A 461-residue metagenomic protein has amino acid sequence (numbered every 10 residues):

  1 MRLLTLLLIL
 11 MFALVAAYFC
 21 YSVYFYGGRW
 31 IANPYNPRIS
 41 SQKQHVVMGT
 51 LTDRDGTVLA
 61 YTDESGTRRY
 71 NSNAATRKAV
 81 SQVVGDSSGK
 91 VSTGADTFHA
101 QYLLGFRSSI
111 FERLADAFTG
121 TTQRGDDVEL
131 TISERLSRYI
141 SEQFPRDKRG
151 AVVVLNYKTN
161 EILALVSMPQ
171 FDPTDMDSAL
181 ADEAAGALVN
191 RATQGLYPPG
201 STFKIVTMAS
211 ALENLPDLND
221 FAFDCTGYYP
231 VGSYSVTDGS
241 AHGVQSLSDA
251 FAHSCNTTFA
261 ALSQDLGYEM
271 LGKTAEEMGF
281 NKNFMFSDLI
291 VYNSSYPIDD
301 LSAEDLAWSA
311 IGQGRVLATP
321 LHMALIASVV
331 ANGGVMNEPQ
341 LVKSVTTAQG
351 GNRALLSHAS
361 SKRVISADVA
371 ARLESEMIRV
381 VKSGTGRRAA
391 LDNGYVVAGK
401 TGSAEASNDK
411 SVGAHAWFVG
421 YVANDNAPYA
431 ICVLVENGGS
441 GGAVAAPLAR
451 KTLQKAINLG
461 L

Functional and structural regions predicted by a protein language model:
M1-L180, A187, L196, S201 (+5 more regions): Periplasmic/cell-envelope proteins involved in peptidoglycan metabolism and beta-lactam response
D55, A115, K158-G200, V206-N437: Beta-lactam-recognizing serine transpeptidase/beta-lactamase-like catalytic domain environment
